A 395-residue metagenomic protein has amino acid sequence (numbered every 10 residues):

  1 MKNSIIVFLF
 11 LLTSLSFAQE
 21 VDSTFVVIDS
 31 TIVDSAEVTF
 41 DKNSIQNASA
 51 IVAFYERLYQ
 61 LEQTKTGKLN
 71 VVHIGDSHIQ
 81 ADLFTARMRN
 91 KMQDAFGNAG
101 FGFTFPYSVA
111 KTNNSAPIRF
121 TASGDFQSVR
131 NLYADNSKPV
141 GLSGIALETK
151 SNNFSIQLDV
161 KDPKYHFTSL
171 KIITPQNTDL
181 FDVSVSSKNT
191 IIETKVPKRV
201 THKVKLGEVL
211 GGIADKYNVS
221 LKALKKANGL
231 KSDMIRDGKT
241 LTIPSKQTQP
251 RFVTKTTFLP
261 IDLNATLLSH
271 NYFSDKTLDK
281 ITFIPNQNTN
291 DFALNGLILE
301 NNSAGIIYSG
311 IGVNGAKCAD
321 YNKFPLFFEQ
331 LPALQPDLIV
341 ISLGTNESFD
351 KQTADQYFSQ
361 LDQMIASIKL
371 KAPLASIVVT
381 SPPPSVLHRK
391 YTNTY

Functional and structural regions predicted by a protein language model:
M1-S30, S35, T242: Bacterial Sec-dependent N-terminal signal peptides
Q19-L58: Short glycine- and acidic-rich boundary segments immediately preceding or forming the N-terminal edge of structured
E20, F25, D135-K195, E300-I307 (+1 more regions): Alpha-helical cap/lid subdomain in secreted, periplasmic, or secretory-pathway luminal O-acyl-processing enzymes
I45-D125, V129-N131, D162, L170-K195 (+3 more regions): Serine-esterase "nucleophile elbow" of acetyl-processing enzymes
V52, E56, D82, A86 (+10 more regions): Solvent-exposed, polar/charged alpha-helical surfaces in well-ordered, non-transmembrane soluble domains, broadly
L69-I79, V209-I213, G315-K317, E347-A354: Second-shell loop/turn segments in exported
S77-T85, K203, G207, Y217 (+5 more regions): Solvent-exposed, acidic/flexible segments
I191-L221, K231-S232, K239-T240: Primarily a LysM-type cell-wall glycan-binding module
